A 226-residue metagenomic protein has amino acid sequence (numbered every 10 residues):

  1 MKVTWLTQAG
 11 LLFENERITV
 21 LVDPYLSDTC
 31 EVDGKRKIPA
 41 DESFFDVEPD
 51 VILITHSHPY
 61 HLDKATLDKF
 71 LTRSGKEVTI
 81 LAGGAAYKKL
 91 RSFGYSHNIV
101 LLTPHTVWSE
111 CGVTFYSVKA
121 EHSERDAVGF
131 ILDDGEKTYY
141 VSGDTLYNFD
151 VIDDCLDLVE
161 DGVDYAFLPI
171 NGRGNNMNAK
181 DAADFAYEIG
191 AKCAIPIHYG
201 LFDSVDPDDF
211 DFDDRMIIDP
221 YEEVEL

Functional and structural regions predicted by a protein language model:
M1-L21, Y25-C30, K35-P39, E188 (+1 more regions): Zn-dependent metallo-beta-lactamase
A9, D28-T29, H58-L62, Y87-L90 (+5 more regions): Active-site environment of divalent metal-dependent phosphoester hydrolases
E16-L53, S57, K64-T72, T145-D161: Pre-active-site segment of Zn-dependent metallo-hydrolases
L21-D23, P49-L62, I80-G84, Y140-T145 (+3 more regions): Active-site neighborhood of phospho(di)ester-bond hydrolases with catalytic His/Asp-centered motifs
A40-W108: Active-site HxH/HxHxD metal-binding segment of metal-dependent hydrolases
G75, A82-E136, D214-L226: Metallo-beta-lactamase
G94-S109, D154-G162, D181-L226: Binuclear metal-ion centers of metallo-dependent hydrolases, dominated by the metallo-beta-lactamase
E121-E188: Active-site-proximal loop/helix segments of hydrolase catalytic cores
